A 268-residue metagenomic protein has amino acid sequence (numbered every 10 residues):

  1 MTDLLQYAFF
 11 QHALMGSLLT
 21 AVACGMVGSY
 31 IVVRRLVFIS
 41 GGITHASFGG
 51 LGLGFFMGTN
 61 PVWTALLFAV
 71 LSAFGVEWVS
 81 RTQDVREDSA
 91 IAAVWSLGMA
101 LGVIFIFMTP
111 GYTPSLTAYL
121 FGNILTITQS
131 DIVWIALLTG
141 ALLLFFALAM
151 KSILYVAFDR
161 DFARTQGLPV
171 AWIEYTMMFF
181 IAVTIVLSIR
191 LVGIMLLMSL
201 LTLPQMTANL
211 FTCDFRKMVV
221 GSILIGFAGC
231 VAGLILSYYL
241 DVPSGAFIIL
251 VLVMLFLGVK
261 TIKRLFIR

Functional and structural regions predicted by a protein language model:
M1-A8, V22-V33, G50-T59, S152-F162 (+2 more regions): Short juxtamembrane and helix-loop transition motifs at transmembrane-helix boundaries in membrane proteins
D3, Y7-H12, Q83, I91-K151: Transmembrane helix-bundle core of multi-pass membrane transporters and related energy-transducing complexes
F10-A21, T59-L71, A136-L137, V186-L200 (+1 more regions): Structural signature of hydrophobic alpha-helical transmembrane segments
A21, H45, A69-A73, S96-M99 (+5 more regions): Residue-level recognition of pore/gate-forming positions within transmembrane alpha-helices of multi-pass
S29-Y112, A208-V220, S237-L240, R264-L265: Short loop segments and helix-boundary regions at transmembrane helix junctions of multi-pass inner-membrane proteins
D131-L203: Helix-loop-helix "hairpin" substructures at the membrane interface of multi-pass membrane proteins
L191, L197-A246: Transmembrane alpha-helical segments in multi-pass inner-membrane proteins
V242-I249, V253-R268: Cytosolic-side transmembrane-helix boundaries in multi-pass membrane proteins
